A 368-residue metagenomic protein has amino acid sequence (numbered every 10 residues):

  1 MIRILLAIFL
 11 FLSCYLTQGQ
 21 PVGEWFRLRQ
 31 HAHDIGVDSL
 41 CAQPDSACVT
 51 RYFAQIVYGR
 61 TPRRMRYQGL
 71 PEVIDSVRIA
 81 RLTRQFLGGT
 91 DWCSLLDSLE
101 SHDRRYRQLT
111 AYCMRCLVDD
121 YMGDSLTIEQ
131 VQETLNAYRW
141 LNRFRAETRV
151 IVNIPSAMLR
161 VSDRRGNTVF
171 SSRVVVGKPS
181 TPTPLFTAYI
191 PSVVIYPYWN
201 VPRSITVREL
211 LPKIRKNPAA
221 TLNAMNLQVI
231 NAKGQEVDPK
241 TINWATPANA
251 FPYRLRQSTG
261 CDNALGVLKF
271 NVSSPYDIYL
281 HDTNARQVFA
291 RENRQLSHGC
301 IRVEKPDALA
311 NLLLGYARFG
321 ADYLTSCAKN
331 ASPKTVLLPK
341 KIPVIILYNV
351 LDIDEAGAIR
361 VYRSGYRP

Functional and structural regions predicted by a protein language model:
M1-Q20: Bacterial Sec-dependent N-terminal signal peptides
Q20-D75: Cationic-aromatic interfacial patches
Q20-E24, H33, L70, I74 (+2 more regions): Well-ordered beta-sheet/strand-loop patches within structured domains
A47, R81-L82: Small-molecule-sensing regulatory modules
